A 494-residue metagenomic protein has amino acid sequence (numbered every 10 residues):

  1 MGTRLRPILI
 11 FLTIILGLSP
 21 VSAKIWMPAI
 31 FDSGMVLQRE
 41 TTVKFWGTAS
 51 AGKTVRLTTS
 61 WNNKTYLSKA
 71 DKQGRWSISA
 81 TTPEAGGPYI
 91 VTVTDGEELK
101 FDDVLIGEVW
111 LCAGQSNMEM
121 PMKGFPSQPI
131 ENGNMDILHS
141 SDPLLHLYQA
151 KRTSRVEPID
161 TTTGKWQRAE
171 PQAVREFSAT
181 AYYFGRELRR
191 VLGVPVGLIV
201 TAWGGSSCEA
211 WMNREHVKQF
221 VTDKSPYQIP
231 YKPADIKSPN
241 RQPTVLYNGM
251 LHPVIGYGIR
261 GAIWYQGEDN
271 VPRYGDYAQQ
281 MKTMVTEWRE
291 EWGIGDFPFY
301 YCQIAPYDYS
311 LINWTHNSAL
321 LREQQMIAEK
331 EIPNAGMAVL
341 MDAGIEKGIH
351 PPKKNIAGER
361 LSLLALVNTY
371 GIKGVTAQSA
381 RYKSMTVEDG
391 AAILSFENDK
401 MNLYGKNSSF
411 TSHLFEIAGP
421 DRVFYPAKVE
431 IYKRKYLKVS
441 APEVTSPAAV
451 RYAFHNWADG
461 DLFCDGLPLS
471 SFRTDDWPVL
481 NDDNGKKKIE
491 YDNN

Functional and structural regions predicted by a protein language model:
M1-L9: Bacterial N-terminal signal peptides that target proteins for export
L9-G17: Bacterial N-terminal signal peptides
L16-K24: Bacterial Sec-dependent signal peptides at the C-terminal "C-region" and cleavage site
A23-N494: Cell-envelope and extracellular/periplasmic
